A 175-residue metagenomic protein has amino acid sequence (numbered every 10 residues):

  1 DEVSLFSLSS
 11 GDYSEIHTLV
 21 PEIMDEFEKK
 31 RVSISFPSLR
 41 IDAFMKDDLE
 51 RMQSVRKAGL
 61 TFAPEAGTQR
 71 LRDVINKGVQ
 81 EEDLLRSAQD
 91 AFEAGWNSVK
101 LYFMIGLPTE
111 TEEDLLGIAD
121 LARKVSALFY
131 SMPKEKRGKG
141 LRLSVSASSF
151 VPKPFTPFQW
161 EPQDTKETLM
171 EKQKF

Functional and structural regions predicted by a protein language model:
D1-R142: Conserved SAM/AdoMet-binding glycine-rich loop
L115-F175: Auxiliary Fe-S-binding modules of radical SAM enzymes
